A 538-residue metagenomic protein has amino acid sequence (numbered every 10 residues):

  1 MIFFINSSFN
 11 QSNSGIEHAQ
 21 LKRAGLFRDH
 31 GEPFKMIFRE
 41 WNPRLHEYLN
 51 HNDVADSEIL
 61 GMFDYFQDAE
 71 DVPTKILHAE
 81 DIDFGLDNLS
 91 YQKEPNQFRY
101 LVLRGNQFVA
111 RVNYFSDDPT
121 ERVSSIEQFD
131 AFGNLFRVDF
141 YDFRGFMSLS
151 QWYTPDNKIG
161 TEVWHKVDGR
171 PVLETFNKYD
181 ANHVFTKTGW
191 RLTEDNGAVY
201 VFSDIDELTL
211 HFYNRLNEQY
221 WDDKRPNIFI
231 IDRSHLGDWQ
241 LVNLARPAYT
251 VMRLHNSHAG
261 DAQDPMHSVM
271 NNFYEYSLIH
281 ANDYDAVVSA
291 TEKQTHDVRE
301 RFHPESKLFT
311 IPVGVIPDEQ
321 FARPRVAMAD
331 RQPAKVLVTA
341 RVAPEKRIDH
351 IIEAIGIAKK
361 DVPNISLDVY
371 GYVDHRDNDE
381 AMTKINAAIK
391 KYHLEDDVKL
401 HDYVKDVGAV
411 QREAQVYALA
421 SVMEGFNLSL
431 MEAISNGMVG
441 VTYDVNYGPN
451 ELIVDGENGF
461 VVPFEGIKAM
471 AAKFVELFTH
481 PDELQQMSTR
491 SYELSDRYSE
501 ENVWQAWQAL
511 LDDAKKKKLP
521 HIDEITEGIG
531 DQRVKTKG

Functional and structural regions predicted by a protein language model:
Y274, H280-L308: A short, active-site helix/loop in glycosyltransferases that binds the activated sugar's phosphate group
A343-K360: A conserved mid-protein helix/loop that constitutes part of the nucleotide-sugar donor-binding site
M382-D402: Nucleotide-activated donor-binding/catalytic signature segment of Leloir-type glycosyltransferases, i.e., the conserved
Y403, V422: Aromatic "clamp/platform" in nucleotide-sugar-dependent glycosyltransferases that forms part of the donor/acceptor
V410, E476, E483-R497, A506-A509: A short, well-ordered alpha-helix in the C-terminal region of glycosyltransferases
V439-Y443: Short hydrophobic beta-strand element within catalytic cores of glycosyltransferases and related nucleotide-activated
V454-G456, F460-I467, V475-D482: Conserved acidic donor-binding segment of nucleotide-sugar-dependent glycosyltransferases
E500-G538: C-terminal alpha-helical cap of glycosyltransferases
